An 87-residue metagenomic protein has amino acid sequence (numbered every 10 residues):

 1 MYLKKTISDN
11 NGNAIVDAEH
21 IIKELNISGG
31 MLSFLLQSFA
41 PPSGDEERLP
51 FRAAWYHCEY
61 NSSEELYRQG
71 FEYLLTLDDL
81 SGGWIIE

Functional and structural regions predicted by a protein language model:
M1-S33, F39-E87: Viral virion structural and adsorption modules
